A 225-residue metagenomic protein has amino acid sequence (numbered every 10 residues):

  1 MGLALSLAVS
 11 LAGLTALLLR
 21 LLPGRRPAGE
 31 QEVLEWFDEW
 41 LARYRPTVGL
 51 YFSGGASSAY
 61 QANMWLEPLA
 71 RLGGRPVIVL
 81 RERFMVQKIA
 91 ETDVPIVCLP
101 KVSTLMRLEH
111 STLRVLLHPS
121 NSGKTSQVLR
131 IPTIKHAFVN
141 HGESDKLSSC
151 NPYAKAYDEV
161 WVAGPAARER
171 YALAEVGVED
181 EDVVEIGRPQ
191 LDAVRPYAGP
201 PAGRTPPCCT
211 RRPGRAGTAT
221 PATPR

Functional and structural regions predicted by a protein language model:
M1-V9: Hydrophobic alpha-helical transmembrane segments
L14-L17, E32-G55: Nucleotide-activated donor-dependent transferases that construct or modify glycoconjugates
L14-V33, Y153-P224: A nucleotide-sugar donor-handling region in carbohydrate enzymes
W40-V48, P132-T133, A202-P206: A short, charged/proline- and glycine-enriched loop that marks the coil->beta-strand transition at the N-terminal
Y51-V194: Active-site and donor-binding regions of nucleotide-sugar-utilizing enzymes
